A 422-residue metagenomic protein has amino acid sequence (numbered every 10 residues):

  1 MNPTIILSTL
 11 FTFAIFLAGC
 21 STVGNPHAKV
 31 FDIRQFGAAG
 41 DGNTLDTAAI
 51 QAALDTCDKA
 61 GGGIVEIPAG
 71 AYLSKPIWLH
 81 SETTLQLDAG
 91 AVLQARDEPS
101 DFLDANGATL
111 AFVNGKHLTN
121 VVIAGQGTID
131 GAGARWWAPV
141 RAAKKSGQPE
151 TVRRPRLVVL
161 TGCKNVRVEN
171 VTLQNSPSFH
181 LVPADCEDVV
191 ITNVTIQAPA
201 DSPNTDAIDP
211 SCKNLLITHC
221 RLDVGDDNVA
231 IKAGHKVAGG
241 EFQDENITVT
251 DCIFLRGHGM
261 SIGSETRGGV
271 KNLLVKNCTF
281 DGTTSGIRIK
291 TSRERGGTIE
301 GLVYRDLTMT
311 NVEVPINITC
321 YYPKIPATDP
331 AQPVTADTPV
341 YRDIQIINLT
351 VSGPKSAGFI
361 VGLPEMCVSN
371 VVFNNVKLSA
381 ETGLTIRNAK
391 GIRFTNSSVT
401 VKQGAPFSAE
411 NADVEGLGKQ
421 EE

Functional and structural regions predicted by a protein language model:
M1-I6: Positively charged n-region of N-terminal signal peptides that target proteins for export
S8-A18: Bacterial N-terminal signal peptides
C20-E422: Extracellular/periplasmic carbohydrate-active domains that bind, remodel, or depolymerize complex polysaccharides
